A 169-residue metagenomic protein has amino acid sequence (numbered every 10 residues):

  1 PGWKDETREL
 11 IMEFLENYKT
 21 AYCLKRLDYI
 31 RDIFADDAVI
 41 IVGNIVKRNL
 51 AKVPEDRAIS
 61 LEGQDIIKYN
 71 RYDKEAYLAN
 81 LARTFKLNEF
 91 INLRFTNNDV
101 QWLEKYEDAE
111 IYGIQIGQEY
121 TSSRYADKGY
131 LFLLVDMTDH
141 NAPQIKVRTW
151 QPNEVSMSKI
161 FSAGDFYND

Functional and structural regions predicted by a protein language model:
P1-E9, S122-D169: Low-complexity, intrinsically disordered terminal/linker segments enriched in charged and Gly/Pro repeats
P1-L24, D28, D32: Short, low-complexity N-terminal intrinsically disordered segments enriched in polar/charged residues
K19-C23, A35-V39, A79-F90: Sec-exported extracytoplasmic/periplasmic mature domains
K25-V53: Short, well-ordered alpha-helical segments enriched in acidic and aromatic residues
L27-D28, D36, I91, H140-P143: Loop/turn elements at helix/coil->beta-strand transitions in domains of secreted/extracellular proteins
D37-I40, Q118-T121, P152-E154: Solvent-exposed loop/turn segments at secondary-structure junctions within structured extracellular/periplasmic domains
V39-I41, N92-Q101, L134, K146: Ser/Thr- (and often Asn-) enriched beta-sheet segments in non-cytosolic proteins
P54-D127: Surface-exposed, charged secondary-structure patches
